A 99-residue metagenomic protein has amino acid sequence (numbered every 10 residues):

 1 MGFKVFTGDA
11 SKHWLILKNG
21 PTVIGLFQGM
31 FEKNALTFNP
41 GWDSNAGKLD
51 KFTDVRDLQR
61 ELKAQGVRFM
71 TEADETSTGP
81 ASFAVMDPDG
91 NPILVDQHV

Functional and structural regions predicted by a protein language model:
M1, F52-T53, V99: Short, glycine/charged-enriched secondary-structure capping and boundary segments
M1-G29: Core segments of cupin and vicinal oxygen chelate
F6, F69-M70, D96: Structural detector of well-ordered beta-strand residues that form the stable sheet scaffold of enzyme domains
S11, G29, E75, D96-H98: Residue-level structural signal for beta-strand termini and adjacent loop
W14, V23, A35, S82-A84: Short hydrophobic/aromatic beta-strand element in the GNAT-like acyltransferase core that lines or flanks the acyl-donor
N19, Q28, F38-P40, Q97: Residue-level recognition of conserved beta-strand positions in structured domain cores
T22, D43, V95: Residue-level marker of positions within ordered structural domains that often coincide with functionally constrained
M30-F31, F38-P92: Vicinal oxygen chelate
